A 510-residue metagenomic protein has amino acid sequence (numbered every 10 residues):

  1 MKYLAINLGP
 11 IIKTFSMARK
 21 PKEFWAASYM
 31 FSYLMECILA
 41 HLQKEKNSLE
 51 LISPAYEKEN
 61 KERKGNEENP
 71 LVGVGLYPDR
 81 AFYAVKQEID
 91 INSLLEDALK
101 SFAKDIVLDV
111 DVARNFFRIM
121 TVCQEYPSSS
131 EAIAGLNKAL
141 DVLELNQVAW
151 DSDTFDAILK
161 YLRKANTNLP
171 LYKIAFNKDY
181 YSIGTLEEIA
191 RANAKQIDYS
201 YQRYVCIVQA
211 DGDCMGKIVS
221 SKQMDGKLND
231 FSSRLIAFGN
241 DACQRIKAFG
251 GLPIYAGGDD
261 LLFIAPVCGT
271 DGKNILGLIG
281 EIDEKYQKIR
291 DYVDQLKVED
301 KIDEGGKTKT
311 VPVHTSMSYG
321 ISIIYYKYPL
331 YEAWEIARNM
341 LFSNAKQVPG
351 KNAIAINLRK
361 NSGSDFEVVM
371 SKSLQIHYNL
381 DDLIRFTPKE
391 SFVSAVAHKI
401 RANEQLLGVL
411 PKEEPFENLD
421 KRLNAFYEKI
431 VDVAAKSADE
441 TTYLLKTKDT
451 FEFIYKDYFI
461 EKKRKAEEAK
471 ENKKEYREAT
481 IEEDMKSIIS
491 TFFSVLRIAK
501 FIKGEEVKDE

Functional and structural regions predicted by a protein language model:
M1-E510: Regulatory and interdomain segments flanking nucleotide-handling catalytic cores in signaling/defense enzymes
